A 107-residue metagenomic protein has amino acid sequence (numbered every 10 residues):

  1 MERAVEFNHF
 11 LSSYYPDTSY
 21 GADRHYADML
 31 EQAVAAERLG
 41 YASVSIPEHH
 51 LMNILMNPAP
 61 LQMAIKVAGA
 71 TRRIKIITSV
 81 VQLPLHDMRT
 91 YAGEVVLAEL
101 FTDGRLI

Functional and structural regions predicted by a protein language model:
M1-A70, K75-I76: N-terminal beta1-alpha1-beta2 module of alpha/beta enzyme domains
E2-A22, L85-I107: Flexible, glycine-rich active-site loops centered on histidine and acidic residues that chelate a metal or position
M52-L55, L83-D87: Short, small-residue-enriched loops and turns at beta-alpha junctions that line or gate enzyme active sites
I77-L83: Structural motif corresponding to the early beta-alpha repeats
